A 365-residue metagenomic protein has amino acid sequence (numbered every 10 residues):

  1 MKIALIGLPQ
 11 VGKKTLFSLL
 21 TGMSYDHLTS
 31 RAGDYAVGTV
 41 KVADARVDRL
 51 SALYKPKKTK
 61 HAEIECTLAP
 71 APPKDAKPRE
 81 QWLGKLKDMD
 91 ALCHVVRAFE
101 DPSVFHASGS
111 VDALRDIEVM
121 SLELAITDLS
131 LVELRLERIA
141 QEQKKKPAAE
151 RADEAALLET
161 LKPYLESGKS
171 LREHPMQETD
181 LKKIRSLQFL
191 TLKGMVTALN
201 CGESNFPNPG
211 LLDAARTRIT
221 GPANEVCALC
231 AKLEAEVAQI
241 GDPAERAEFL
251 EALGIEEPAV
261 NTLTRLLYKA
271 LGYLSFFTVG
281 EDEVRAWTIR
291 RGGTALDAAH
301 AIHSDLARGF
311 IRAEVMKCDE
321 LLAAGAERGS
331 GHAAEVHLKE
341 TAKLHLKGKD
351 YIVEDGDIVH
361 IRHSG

Functional and structural regions predicted by a protein language model:
M1-D101, F105, I139: Conserved G1/Walker A P-loop phosphate-binding module
K2-G7, V11-F17, T21, R138-E354 (+2 more regions): C-terminal-of-GTPase-core extension/linker across diverse P-loop GTPases
P9, A32-G33, P56-K60, L83-D88 (+5 more regions): Conserved catalytic network of the ASCE P-loop NTPase/AAA+ motor domain
S18, E65-L68, P73, K77-F189 (+2 more regions): Long, charged N-terminal accessory/stalk domains
M23, D44-V47, A71-K74, R97-S103 (+5 more regions): Conserved nucleotide-binding/hydrolysis micro-motifs of P-loop NTPases
L28-T29, V104-S108, P209-L211, I240: Short amphipathic alpha-helical segments
